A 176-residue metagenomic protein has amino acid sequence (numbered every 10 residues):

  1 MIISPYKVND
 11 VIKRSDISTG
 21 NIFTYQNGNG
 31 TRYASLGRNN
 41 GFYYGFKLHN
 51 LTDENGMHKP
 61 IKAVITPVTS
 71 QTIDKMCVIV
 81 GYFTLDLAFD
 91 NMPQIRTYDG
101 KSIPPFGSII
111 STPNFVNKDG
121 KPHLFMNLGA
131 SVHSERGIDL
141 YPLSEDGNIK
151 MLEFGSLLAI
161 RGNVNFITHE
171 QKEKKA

Functional and structural regions predicted by a protein language model:
M1-A176: Structural boundary micro-motifs
